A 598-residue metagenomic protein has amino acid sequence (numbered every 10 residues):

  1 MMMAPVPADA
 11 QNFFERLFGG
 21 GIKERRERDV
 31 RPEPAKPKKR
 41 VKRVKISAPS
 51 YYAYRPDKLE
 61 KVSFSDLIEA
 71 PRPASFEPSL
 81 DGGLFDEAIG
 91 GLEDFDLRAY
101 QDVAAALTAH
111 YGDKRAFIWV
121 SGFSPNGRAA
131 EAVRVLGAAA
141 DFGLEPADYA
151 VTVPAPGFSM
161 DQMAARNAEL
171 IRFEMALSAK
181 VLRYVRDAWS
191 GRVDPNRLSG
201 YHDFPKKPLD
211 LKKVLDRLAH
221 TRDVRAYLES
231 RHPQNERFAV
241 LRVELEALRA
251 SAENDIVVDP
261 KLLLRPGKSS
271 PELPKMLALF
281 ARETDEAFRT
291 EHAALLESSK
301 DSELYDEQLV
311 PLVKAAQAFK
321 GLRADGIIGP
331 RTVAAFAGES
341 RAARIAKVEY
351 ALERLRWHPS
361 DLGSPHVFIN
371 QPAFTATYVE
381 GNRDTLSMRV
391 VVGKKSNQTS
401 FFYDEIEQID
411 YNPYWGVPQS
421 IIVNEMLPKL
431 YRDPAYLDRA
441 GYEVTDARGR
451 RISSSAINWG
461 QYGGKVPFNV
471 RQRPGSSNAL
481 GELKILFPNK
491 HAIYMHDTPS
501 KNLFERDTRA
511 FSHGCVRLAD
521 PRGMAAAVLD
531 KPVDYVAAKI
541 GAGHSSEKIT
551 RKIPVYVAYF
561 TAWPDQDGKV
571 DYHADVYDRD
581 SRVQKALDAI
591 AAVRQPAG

Functional and structural regions predicted by a protein language model:
M1-M2: Bacterial N-terminal signal peptides
V6, Q11-A99, L107, A179-R183 (+3 more regions): Well-ordered beta-sheet/strand-loop patches within structured domains
A88, H110-A116, D141-A165, E253-L263: Acidic/histidine-rich, surface-exposed loop or edge segments in extracytoplasmic proteins
Y100-F142: Long, acidic, intrinsically disordered low-complexity segments
P125-N126, A130-F158, R172, E505-A519 (+1 more regions): Mid-length scaffold segments of soluble, non-membrane domains
M163-L177, K268-S269: Structural motif
V185-N196: Long, hydrophobic, amphipathic alpha-helical segments used as structural scaffolds
